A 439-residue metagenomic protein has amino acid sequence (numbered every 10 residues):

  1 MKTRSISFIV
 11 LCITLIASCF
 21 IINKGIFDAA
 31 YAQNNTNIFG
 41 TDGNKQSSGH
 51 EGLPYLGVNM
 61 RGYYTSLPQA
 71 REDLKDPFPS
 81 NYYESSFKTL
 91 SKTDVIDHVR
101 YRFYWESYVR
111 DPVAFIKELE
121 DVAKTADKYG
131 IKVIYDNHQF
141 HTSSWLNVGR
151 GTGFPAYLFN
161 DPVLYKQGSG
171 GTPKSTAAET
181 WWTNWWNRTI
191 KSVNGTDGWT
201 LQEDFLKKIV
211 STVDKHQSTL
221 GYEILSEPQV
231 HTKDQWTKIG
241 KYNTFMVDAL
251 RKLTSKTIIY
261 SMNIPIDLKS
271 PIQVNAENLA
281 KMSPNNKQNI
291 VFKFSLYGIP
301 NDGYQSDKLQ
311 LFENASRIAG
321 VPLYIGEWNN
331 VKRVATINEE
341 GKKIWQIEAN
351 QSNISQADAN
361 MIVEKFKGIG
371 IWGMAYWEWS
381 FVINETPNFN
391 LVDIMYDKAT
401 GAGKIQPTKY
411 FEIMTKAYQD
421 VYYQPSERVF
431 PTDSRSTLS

Functional and structural regions predicted by a protein language model:
R4-K24: Sec-dependent N-terminal signal peptides of Gram-positive bacterial secreted proteins and lipoproteins
C19-N35: Sec-dependent signal peptide cleavage junction
Q33-S48, S426-S439: Low-complexity, Pro/Thr/Ser/Gly/Ala-rich linker/spacer regions in secreted, extracellular modular proteins
F39-Q273: Active-site mouth of glycoside hydrolases
S66, I299-N301, V382-N384: A short acidic, often aromatic-flanked loop/helix-cap motif at beta-alpha or helix-coil junctions that lines enzyme
R71, P79, S192-W372, N390-I394 (+2 more regions): Extracellular glycoside hydrolase catalytic/binding regions
Y104, G326-N329, W377-S380: Short, loop-centered acidic/histidine patches that primarily coordinate divalent metals
K174-S175, E179-W186, A335-I344, E348-S439: Aromatic-rich peripheral "rim/lid" segments of glycoside hydrolase catalytic domains that contact and position glycan
